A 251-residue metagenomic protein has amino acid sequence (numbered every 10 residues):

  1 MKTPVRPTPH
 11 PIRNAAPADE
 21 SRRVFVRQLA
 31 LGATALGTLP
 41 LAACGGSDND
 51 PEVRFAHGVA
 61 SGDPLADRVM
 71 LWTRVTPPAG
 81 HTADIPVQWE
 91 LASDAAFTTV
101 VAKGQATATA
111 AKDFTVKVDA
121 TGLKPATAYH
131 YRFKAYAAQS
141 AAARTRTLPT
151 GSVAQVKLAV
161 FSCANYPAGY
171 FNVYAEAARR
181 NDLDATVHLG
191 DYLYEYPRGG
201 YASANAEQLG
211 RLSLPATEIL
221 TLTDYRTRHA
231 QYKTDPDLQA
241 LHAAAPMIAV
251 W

Functional and structural regions predicted by a protein language model:
M1-V24, A33-A35: N-terminal secretory signal peptides
A18-V24, A35-E52, C163: N-terminal twin-arginine translocation
Q28: Active-site and adjacent substrate-binding regions of carbohydrate-active enzymes
S47-T82, R146-S152, A159: Non-catalytic, glycine-rich low-complexity segments
D63-A66, A96, A164-Y166: Short polar catalytic/cofactor-binding loops
H81, P86-Q155, P167-F171, A175-E176 (+1 more regions): Extended acidic/polar, glycine-enriched regions that form or flank non-catalytic beta-rich accessory modules
V153-V173, A178-W251: Active-site neighborhood of divalent metal-dependent phosphoester/pyrophosphate hydrolases
